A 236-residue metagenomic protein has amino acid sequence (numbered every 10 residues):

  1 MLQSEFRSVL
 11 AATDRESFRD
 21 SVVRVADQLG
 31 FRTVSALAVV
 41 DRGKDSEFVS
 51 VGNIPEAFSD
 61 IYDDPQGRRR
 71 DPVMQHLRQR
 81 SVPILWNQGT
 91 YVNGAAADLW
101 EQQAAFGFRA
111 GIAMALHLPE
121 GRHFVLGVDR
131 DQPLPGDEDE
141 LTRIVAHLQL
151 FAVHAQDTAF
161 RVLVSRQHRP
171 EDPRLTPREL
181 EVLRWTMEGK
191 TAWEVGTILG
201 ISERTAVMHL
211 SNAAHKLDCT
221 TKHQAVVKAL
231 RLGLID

Functional and structural regions predicted by a protein language model:
M1-S8, R15-R19, F124-L126, R130-T176: Juxtadomain coupling helices with adjacent low-complexity linkers
A12-S46: Helix-loop-beta substructure at the N-terminus of cytosolic sensory domains that couple signal/ligand detection
A38-I61: GAF sensory/regulatory domain recognition with acknowledged cross-activation on helical regulatory dimers
P55-A95, E101-A104: Regulatory sensory and allosteric helical modules in signal-transduction proteins and certain transcription factors
A97-R122: Helix-to-coil/beta transition segments that act as allosteric "coupling" elements at the rims of sensory or catalytic
R178-V182: The N-cap/first-turn positions of alpha helices within or immediately adjacent to helix-turn-helix DNA-binding domains
T191-Q224: Recognition helix of helix-turn-helix DNA-binding domains
K222-G233: Short, basic, alpha-helical segments at the C-terminal edge of helix-turn-helix-like DNA-binding modules
